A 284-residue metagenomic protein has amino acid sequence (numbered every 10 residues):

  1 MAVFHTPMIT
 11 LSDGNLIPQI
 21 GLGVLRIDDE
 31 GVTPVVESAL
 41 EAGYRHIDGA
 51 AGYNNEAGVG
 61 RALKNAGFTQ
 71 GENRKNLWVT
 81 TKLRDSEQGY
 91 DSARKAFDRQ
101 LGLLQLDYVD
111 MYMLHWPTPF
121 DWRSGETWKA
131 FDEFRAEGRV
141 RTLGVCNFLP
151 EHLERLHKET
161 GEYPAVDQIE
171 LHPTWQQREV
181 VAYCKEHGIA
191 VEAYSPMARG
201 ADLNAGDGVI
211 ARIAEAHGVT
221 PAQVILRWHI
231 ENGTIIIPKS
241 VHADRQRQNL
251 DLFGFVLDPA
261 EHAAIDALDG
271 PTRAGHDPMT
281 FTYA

Functional and structural regions predicted by a protein language model:
M1-L77, M197-A198, F281-A284: N-terminal binding-site loop/beta-alpha segment at the start of enzyme catalytic domains that lines or forms
I27-E30, A50-G58, S86-D91, P119-W122 (+2 more regions): Acidic-and-aromatic substrate-binding clefts and catalytic sites of carbohydrate-active enzymes
D28-L40, G89-L104, E151-E154, W175-Q176: Short, acidic/polar
H46, Y108-M111, T142, V166: Residues at the N-termini of beta-strands
A57-G67, F97-L101, F131, L153: Short, well-ordered amphipathic alpha-helices
N73-E87, D110-P117, L171: A short, structured active-site edge motif that brings together acidic residues
A93-L114, E133-E137, E159, I189: CE4/NodB-like, metal-dependent polysaccharide N-deacetylase domain that modifies extracellular/periplasmic N-acetylated
P117-A284: Beta/alpha (TIM)-barrel catalytic core signal, keyed to glycine-rich beta->alpha loops juxtaposed to Asp/Glu that bind
